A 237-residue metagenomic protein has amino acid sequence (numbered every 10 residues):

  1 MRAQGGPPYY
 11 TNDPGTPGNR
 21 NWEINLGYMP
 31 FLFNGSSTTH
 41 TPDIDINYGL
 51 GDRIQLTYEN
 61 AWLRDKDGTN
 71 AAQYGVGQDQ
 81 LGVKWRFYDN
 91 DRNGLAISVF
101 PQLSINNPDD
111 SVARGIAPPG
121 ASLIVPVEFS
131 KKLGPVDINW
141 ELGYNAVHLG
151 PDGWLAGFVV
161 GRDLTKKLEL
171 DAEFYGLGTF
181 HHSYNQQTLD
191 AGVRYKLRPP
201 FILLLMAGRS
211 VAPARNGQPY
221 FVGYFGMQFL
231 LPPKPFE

Functional and structural regions predicted by a protein language model:
R2-E237: Transmembrane beta-barrel domains of Gram-negative outer membranes and organellar outer membranes
